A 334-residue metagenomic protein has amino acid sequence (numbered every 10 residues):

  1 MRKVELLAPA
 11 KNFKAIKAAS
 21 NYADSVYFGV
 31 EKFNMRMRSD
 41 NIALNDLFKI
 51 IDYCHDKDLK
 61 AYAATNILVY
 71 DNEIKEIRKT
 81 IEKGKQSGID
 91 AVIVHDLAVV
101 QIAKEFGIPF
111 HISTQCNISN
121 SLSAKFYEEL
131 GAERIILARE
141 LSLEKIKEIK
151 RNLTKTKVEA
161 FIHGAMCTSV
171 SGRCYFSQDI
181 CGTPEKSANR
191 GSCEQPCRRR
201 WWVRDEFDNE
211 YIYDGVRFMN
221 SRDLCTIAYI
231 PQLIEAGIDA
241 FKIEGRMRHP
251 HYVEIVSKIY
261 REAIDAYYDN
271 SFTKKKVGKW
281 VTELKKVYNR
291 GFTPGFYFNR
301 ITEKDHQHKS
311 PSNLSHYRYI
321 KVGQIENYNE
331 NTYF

Functional and structural regions predicted by a protein language model:
M1-K17, S25-R38, I50-I51, K57-I67 (+6 more regions): Surface-exposed amphipathic alpha-helical tracts and adjacent flexible/coil segments at the periphery of soluble enzymes
S20: RNA/tRNA-interacting regions in translation and RNA-turnover enzymes
D40-L47, K75-T80: Charged helix-capping and loop-helix junction motifs
A98-V99: Alpha-helix capping/helix-boundary segments
G107, C116-S121: Gly/Gly-Pro- and Ser/Thr-rich, intrinsically disordered tail segments characteristic of DNA damage-repair and tolerance
